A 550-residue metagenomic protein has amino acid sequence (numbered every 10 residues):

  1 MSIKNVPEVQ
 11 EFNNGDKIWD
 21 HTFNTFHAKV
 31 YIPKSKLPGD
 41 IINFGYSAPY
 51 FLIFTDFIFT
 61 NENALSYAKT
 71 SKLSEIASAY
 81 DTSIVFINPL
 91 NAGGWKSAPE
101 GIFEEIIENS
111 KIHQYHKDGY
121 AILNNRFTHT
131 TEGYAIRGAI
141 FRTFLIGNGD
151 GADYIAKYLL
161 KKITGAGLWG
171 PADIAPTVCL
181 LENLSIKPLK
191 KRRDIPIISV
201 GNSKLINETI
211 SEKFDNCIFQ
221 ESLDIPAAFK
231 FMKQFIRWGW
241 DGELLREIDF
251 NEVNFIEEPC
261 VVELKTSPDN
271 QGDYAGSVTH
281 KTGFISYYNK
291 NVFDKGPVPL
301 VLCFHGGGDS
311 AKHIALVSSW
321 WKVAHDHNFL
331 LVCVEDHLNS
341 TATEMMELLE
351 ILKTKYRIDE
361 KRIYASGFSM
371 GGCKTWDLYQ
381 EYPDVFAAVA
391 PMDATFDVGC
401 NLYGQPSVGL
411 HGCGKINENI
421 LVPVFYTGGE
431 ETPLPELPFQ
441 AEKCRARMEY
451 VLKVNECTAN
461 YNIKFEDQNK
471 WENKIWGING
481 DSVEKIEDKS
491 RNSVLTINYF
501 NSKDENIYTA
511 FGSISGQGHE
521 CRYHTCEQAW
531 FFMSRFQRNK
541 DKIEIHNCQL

Functional and structural regions predicted by a protein language model:
M1-Y50, A98-I106, D118-F127, F141-Y158 (+8 more regions): A domain-start/cap signature at the N-terminus of enzymes
L37-A48, I53-W95, V292-V298, C303-N339 (+3 more regions): Short substrate-entry loop that stabilizes the transition state in hydrolases
L65-S74, L184-K191, H313-W321, C373-W376 (+2 more regions): Alpha-helical scaffolding within the catalytic cores of extracellular/periplasmic polymer-degrading hydrolases
I102-F141, E344-K361: Conserved acidic catalytic loop of the alpha/beta-hydrolase fold
G165-S185, D384-F396, C400, V422-P423: A conserved short beta-strand
I198-G201, F425-G428: Short beta-strand/loop motif that positions the catalytic acidic residue of the alpha/beta-hydrolase fold
L205-N207, P433-A446, C521-H524: Conserved alpha/beta-hydrolase "acid-adjacent" motif
L223-I225, G518-H524: Catalytic histidine-centered segment of alpha/beta-hydrolase-like enzymes
